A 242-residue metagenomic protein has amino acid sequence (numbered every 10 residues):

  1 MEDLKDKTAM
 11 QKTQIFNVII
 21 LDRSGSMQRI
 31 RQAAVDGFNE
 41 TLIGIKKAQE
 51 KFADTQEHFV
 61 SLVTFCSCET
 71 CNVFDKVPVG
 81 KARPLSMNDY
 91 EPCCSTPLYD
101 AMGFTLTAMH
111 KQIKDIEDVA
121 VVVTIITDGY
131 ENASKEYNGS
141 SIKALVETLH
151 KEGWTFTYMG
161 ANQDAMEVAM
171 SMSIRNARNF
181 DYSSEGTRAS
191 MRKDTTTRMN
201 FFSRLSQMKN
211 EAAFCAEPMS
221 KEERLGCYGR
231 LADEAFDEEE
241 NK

Functional and structural regions predicted by a protein language model:
M1-K242: Acidic, low-complexity intrinsically disordered regions
